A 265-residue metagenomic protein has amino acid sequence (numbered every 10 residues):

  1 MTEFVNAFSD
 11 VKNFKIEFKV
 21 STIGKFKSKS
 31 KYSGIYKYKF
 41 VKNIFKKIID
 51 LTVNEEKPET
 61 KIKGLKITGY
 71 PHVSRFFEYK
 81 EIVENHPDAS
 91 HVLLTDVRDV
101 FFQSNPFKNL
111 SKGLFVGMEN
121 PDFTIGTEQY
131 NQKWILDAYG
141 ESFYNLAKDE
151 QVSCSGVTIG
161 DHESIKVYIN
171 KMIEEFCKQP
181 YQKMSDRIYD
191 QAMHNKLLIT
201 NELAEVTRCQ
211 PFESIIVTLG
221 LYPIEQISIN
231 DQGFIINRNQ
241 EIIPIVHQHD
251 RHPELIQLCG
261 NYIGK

Functional and structural regions predicted by a protein language model:
M1-H91, E163: N-terminal anchoring/stem segment of glycosyltransferases
E3-N6, P106-K108, N170-I173, G260: Short coil/turn segments at secondary-structure boundaries
S21-K31, F123-T124, E213-L219: A short acidic, often aromatic-flanked loop/helix-cap motif at beta-alpha or helix-coil junctions that lines enzyme
S30-I44, Q129-I135, P223-I229, Y262-I263: Short, surface-exposed amphipathic charged segments that create phosphate/polyanion-binding patches used for binding
I67-Y70, Y79, S90, F102-Q103 (+3 more regions): Membrane-interface amphipathic segments in extracytoplasmic regions
F76-E128, G156-I159: GT-A fold catalytic core of metal-dependent nucleotide-sugar glycosyltransferases, centered on the diacidic
Q132-D149: Short, flexible, basic/aromatic active-site loop/helix in glycosyltransferases
A147-L258: Catalytic core and acceptor-binding pocket of nucleotide-sugar-dependent glycosyltransferases
